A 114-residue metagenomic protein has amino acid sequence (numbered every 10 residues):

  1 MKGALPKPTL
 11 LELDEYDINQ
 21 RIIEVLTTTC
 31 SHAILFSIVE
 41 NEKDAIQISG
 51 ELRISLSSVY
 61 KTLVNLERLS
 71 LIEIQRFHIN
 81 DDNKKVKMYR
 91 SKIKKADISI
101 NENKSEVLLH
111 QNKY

Functional and structural regions predicted by a protein language model:
A4-E24: Short, Lys/Arg-enriched N-terminal segment that forms or immediately precedes the first helix of a structured domain
I23, H32-I38: Hydrophobic residues on short alpha-helical segments
T29-S31, E40-Q47: Short capping segments at the starts of secondary-structure elements
Q47-R53, L66: A short acidic, leucine-rich amphipathic alpha-helix
S70: Glycine-centered, phosphate/nucleic-acid-interacting loop/turn motifs that mediate DNA/RNA or nucleotide
N80-Y114: Conserved segment of winged-helix/HTH DNA-binding domains
